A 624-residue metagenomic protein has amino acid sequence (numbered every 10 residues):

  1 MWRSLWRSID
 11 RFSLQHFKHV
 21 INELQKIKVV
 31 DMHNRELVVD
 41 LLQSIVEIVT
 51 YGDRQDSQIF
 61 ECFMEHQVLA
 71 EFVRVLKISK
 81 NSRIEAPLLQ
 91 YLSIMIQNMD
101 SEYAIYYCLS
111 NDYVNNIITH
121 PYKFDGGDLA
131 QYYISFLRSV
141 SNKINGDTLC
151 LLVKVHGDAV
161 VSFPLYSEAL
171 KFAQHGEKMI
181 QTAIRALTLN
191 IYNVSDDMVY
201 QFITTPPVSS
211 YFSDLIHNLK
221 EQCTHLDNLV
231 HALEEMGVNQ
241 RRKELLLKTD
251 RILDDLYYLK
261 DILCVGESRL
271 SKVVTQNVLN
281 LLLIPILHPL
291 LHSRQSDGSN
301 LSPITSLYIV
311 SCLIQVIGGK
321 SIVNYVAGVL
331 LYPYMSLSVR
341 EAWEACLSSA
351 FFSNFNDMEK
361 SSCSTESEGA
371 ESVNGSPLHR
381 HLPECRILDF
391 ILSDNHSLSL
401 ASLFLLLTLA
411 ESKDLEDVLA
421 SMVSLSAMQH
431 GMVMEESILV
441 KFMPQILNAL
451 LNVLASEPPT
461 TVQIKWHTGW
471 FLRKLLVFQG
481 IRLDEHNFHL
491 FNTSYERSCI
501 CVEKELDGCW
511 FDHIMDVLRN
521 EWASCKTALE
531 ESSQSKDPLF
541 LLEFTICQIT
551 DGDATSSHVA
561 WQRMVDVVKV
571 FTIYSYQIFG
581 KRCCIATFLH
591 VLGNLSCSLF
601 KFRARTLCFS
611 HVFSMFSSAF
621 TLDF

Functional and structural regions predicted by a protein language model:
M1-A232, R241-R251, C264-L281, S299 (+12 more regions): Elongated alpha-helical scaffolds that mediate protein-protein interactions in large eukaryotic proteins, primarily
D227-E235, P377-R380: Active-site-adjacent bridging/hinge elements
R251-K260, I284-I322, M335-A345, F352 (+7 more regions): Alpha-helical catalytic/interaction cores of small GTPase-regulatory modules
P333-S372, C385, M422-L425, H430-M434 (+4 more regions): Long, compositionally biased eukaryotic signaling regions
N374, L382-R386, A410-K413, L451 (+3 more regions): Eukaryotic modular interaction domains in large regulatory/scaffold proteins
N374-P377, I438: A surface-exposed beta-alpha-beta supersecondary segment
